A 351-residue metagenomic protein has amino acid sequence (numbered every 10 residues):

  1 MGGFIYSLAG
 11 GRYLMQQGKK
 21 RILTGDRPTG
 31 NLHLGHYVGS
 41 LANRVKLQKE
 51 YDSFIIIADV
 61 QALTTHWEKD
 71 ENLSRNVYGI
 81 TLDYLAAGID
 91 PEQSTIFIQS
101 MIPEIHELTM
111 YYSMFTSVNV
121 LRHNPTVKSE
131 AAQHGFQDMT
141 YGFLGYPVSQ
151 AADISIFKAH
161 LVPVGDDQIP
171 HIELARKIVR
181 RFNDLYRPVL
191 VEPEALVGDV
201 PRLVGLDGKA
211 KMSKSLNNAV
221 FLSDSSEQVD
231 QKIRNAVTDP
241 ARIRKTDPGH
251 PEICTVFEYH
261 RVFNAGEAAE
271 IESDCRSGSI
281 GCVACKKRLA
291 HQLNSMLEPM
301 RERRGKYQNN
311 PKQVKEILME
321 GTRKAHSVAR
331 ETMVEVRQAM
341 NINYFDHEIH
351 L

Functional and structural regions predicted by a protein language model:
G2-L14: Short, Lys/Arg-enriched N-terminal segments with co-localized hydrophobic residues within the first ~10-30 amino acids
Q16-A152, G305: N-terminal Rossmann-like or analogous alpha/beta NTP/dinucleotide-binding catalytic cores that position adenine
H36, P170, R176-L351: Conserved nucleotide- and phosphate/pyrophosphate-binding catalytic cores in adenylate/nucleotidyl-handling enzymes
V118-R122, I156-P163, N264-E272, R301: Short helix-capping/linker segments at secondary-structure and domain boundaries
T126-S129, Q133-I178, F182, V204: Internal, conserved structured core segments that host functional sites
